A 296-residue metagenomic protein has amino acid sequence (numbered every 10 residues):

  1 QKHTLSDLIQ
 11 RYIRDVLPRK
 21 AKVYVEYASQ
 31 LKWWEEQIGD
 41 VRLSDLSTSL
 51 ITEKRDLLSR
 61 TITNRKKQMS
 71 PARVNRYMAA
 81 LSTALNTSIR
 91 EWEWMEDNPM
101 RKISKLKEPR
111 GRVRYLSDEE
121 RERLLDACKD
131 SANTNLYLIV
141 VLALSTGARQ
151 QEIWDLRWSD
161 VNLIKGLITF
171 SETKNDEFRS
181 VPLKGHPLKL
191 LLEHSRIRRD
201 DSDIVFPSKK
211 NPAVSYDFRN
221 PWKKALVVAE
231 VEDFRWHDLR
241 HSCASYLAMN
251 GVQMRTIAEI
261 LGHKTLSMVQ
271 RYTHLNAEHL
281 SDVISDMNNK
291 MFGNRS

Functional and structural regions predicted by a protein language model:
Q1-E53, L57: N-terminal DNA-binding module of tyrosine recombinases/phage integrases
L46, N135-L136, E232-N250: Short basic/aromatic active-site micro-motif
Q68-P71, N75-A79, R90, W94-Q150 (+5 more regions): Basic, Lys/Arg- and aromatic-enriched nucleic-acid-binding interface segment
R90, V141, S145-E152, P221-K224 (+2 more regions): C-terminal catalytic core of tyrosine-transesterase DNA break-rejoin enzymes
Y115, E172-D176, H186-L188, L261-D286: Catalytic-site neighborhood detector that most strongly recognizes the C-terminal catalytic loop/helix of tyrosine
D160-L167, D233, V252-R271, D282: Short, polar N-cap/turn motifs at the start of nucleic acid-interacting alpha helices
K184-E232: Active-site/catalytic core of tyrosine-dependent DNA strand-transfer enzymes
E193-I197, P207-P212, S267, S285-S296: C-terminal secondary-structure termini that scaffold catalytic or DNA-interacting sites
